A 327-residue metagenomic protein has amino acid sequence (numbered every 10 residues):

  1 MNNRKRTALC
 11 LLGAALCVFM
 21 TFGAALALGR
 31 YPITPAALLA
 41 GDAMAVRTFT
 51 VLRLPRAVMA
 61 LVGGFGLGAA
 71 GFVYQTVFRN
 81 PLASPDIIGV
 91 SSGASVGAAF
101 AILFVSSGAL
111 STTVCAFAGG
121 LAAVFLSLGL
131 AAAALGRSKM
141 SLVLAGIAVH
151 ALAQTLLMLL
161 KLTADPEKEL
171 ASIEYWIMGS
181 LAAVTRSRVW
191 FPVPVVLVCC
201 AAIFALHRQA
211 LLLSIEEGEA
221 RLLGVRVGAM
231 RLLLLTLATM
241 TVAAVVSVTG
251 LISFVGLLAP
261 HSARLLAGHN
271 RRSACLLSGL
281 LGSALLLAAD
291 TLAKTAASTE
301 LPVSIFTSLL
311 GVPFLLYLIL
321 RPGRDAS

Functional and structural regions predicted by a protein language model:
M1-S327: Alpha-helical transmembrane segments in inner-membrane proteins
